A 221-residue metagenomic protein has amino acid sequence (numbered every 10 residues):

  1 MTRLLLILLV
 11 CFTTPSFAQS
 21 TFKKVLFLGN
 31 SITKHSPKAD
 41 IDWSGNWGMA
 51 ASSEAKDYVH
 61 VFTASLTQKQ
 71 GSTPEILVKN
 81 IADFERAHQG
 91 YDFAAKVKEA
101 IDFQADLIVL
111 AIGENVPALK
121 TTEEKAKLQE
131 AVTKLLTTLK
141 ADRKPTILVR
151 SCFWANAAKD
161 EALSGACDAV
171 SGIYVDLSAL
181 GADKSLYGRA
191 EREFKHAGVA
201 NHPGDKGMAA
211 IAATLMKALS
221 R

Functional and structural regions predicted by a protein language model:
M1-S52, T67-S72, D102-Q104, A141 (+3 more regions): N-terminal secretory targeting modules
T21-L26, K34-K120: Conserved SGNH/GDSL esterase-like catalytic core that processes O-acyl groups on lipids and polysaccharides
S36, V116-K125, N156-E161, K184: Extracytoplasmic/secreted cell-surface and envelope-processing proteins
G45-S53, T121-K125, V149-F153, H196-H202: Second-shell loop/turn segments in exported
H60, A64, K98, E130-T137 (+5 more regions): Solvent-exposed, polar/charged alpha-helical surfaces in well-ordered, non-transmembrane soluble domains, broadly
F93-A94, E124-T133: Charged helix-capping and loop-helix junction motifs
V109-P117, L136-A166: Active-site segments of SGNH/GDSL-like serine hydrolases that catalyze O-acetyl group transfer/hydrolysis on lipids
C152-R221: Catalytic His-Asp segment of secreted/periplasmic serine-dependent ester chemistry enzymes
